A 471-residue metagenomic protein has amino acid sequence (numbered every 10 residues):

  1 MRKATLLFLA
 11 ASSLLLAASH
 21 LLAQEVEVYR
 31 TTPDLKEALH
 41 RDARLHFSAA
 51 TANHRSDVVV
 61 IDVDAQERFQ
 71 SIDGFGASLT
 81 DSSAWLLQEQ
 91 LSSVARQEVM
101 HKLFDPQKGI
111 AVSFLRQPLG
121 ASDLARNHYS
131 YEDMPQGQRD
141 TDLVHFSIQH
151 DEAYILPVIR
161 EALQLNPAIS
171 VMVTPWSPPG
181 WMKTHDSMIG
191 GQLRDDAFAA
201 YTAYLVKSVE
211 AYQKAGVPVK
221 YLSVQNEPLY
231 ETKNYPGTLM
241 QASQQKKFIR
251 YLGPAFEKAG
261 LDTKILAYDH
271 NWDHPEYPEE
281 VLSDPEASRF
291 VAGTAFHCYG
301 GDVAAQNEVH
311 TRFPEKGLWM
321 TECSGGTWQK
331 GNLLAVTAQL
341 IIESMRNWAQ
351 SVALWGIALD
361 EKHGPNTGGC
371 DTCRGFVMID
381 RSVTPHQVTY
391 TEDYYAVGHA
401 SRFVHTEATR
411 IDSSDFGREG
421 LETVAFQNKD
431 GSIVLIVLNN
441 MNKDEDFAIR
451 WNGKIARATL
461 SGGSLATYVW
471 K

Functional and structural regions predicted by a protein language model:
F8-A17: Bacterial N-terminal signal peptides
L21-A23: Boundary at the C-terminal end of the N-terminal hydrophobic targeting segment
E37-V219, R250: N-terminal catalytic cores of secreted or lumenal carbohydrate-active enzymes
A77, A111, V171, L222 (+6 more regions): Conserved, mostly hydrophobic/aromatic
A199-Y221, P228-W328: Active-site neighborhood of glycoside hydrolase catalytic domains
G317-A396, D412-D415: Aromatic/acidic polysaccharide-binding cleft in carbohydrate-active enzymes
R402, S413-N452, G463: Carbohydrate-binding surface patches
S461-K471: C-terminal beta-strand-rich structural cap/linker in extracellular carbohydrate-active enzymes
